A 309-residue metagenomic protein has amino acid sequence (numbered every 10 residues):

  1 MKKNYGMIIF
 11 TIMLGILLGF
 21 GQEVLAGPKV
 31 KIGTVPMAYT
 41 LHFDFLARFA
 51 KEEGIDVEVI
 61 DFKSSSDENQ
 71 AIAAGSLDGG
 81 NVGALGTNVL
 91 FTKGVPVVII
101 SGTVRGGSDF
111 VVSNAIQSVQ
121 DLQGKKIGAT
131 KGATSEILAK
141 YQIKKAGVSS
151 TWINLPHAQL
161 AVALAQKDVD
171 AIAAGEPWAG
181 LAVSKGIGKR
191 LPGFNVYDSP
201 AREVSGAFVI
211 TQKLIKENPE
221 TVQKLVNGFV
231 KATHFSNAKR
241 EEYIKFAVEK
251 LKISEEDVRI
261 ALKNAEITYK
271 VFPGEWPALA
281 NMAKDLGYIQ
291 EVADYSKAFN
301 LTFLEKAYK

Functional and structural regions predicted by a protein language model:
M1-I9: Bacterial N-terminal signal peptides that target proteins for export
I9-G19: Bacterial N-terminal signal peptides
F20-A26: Sec/Tat signal peptide C-region and signal peptidase I cleavage site
G27-L155, A163, D170-E176, I187-G193 (+1 more regions): Short, glycine-/small- and polar/acidic-enriched structural segments that line small-molecule recognition paths
R48, E52, V196-A201, E266-P273 (+1 more regions): Short, solvent-exposed loop/beta-turn-alpha elements that line the ligand-binding surface or hinge of extracytoplasmic
D78, L85-G86, I153, A158-A247: Pocket-lining segment of extracytoplasmic ligand-binding domains
K216-Q290: Secondary-structure end/capping motifs
K284-K309: Conserved C-terminal helix/tail region of periplasmic/extracytoplasmic solute-binding proteins
